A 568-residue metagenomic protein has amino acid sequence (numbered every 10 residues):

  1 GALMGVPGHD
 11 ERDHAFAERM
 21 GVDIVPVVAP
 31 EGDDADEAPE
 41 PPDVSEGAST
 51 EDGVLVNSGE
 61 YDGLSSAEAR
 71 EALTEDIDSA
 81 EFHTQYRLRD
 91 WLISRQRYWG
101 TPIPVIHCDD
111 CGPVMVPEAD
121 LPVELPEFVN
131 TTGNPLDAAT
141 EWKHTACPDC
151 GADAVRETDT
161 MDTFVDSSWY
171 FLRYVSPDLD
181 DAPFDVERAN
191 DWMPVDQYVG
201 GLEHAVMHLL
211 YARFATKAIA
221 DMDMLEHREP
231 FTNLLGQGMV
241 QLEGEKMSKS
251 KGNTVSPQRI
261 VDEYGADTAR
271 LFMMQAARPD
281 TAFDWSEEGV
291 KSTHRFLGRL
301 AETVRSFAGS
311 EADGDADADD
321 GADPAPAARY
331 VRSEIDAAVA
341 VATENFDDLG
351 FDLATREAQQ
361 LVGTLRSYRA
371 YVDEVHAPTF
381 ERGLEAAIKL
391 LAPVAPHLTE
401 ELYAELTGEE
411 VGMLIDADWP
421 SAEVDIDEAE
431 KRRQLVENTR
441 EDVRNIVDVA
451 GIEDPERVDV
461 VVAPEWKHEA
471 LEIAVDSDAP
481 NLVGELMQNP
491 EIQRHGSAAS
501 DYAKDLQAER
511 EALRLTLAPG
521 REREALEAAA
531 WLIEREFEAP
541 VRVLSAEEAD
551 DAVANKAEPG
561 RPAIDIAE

Functional and structural regions predicted by a protein language model:
G1-M4, L55-G59, E75-D76, R156-E157 (+8 more regions): Glycine- and acidic
A2-D120, P135, V261-G289, I335 (+1 more regions): Residue patterns forming the tRNA-binding/recognition surfaces of aminoacyl-tRNA synthetases and related DALR
E18-M20, I24, T254-R332, A499 (+4 more regions): Catalytic adenosine-cofactor/nucleotide-binding cores of aminoacyl-tRNA synthetases and other
T50, N57-G201, K217, R228-N233: Cys/His-rich finger/ribbon microdomains and the adjacent scaffold used for macromolecule binding/structural
W91-G100, R295-T303, A328-V341, D348-Y368 (+1 more regions): Core structural elements
V105-H107, G321-A340, R356, Q360-E441 (+1 more regions): Acidic, turn-prone loop/beta-hairpin segments
P177-M193, E245-S248, E263-A277, A328-A338 (+2 more regions): Active-site-adjacent bridging/hinge elements
M413-E568: C-terminal low-complexity, glycine/proline- and small-hydrophobic-enriched intrinsically disordered tails that act as
